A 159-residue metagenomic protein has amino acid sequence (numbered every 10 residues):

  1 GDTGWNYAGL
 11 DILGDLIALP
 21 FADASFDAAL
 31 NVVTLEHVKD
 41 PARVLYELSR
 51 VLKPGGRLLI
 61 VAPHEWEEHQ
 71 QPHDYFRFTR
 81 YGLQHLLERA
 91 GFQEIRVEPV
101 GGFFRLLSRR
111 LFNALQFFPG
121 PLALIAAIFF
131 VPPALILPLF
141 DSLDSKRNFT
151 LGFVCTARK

Functional and structural regions predicted by a protein language model:
G1-H69, C155-A157: Conserved SAM-binding loop
G9-D11, Q71-D74, L106-L111: Short aromatic-enriched loop/helix-cap "lid" or pocket-rim segments at secondary-structure transitions that line
H37, F76, K146-R147: Aromatic-acidic/polar surface patches that form glycan- and anion
S49, I60, R89-P99, F103 (+1 more regions): Preference for well-ordered, secondary-structure-rich cores of eukaryotic proteins
P63-E68, R80-G82, P99-F104: Short "lid" loop at the C-terminus of a central beta-strand within the Rossmann-like core of SAM-dependent
Y75-G91, V97: Short alpha-helix
F104-K159: A C-terminal cap/extension of S-adenosyl-L-methionine-dependent methyltransferases that defines the acceptor-substrate
